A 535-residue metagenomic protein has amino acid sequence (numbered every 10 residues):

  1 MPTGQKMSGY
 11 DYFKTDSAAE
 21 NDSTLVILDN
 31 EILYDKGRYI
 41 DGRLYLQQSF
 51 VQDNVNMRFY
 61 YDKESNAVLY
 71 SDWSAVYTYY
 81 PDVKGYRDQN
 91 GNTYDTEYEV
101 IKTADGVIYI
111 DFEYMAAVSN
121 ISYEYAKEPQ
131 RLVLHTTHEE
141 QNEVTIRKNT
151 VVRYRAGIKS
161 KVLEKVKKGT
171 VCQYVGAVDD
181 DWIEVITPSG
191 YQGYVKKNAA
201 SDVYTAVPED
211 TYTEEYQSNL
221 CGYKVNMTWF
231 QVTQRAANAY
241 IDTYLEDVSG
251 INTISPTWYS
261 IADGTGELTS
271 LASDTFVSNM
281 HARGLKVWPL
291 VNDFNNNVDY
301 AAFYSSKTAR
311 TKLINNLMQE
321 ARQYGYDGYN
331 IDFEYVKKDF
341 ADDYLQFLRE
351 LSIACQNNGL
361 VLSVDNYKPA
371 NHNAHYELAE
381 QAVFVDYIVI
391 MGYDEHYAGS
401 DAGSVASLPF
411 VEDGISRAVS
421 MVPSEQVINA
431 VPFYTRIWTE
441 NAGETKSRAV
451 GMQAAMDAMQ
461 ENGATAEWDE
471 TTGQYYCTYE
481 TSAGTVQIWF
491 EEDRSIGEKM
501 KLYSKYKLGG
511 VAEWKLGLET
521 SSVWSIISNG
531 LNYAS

Functional and structural regions predicted by a protein language model:
M1-D179, S201, P208-C221: Primary recognition of N-terminal secretory signal peptides and signal-anchoring hydrophobic helices
V162-V171, S201-T253, N357, V364 (+2 more regions): Non-catalytic accessory regions flanking glycosidase/transglycosidase catalytic cores in CAZymes
G169, W182-T187, V195: SH3/SH3-like beta-barrel fold
V207-N316: Glycan-recognition patch characteristic of GH18 chitinases/ENGases and related GlcNAc/peptidoglycan-binding proteins
D210-T211, F433-K501, V523, L531-S535: Glycan-binding loop/region signatures in secreted carbohydrate-active enzymes
T233-V248, S306-R322, A370-Q381, E491-S504: Short, acidic/polar
I254, I331, I388, N429 (+2 more regions): Conserved, mostly hydrophobic/aromatic
G264-L271, N315, K338-N462: Substrate-binding surface in catalytic domains of secreted glycosidases
